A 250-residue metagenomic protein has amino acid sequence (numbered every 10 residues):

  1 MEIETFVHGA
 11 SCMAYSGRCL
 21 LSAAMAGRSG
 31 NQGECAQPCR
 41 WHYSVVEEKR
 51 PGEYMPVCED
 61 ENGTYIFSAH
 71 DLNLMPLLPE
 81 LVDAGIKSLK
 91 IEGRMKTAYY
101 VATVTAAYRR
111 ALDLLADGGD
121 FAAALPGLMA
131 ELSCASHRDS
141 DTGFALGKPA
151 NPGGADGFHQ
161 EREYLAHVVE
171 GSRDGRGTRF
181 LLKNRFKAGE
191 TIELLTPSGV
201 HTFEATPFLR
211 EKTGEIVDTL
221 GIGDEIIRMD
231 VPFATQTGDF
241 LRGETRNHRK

Functional and structural regions predicted by a protein language model:
M1-K250: Surface-exposed amphipathic alpha-helical tracts and adjacent flexible/coil segments at the periphery of soluble enzymes
